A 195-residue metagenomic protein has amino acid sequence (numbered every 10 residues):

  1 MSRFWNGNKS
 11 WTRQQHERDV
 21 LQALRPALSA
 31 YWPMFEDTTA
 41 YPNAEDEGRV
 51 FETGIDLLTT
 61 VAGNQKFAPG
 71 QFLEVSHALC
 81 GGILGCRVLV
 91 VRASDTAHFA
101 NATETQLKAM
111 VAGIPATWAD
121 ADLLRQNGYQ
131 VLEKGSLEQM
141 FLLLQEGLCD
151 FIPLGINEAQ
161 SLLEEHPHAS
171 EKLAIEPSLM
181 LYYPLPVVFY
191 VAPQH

Functional and structural regions predicted by a protein language model:
M1-P69: Extracytoplasmic small-molecule ligand-binding "clamshell" domains of the periplasmic binding protein/Venus flytrap
K9-A27, L89-G128: Bilobed "Venus flytrap"/periplasmic-binding protein-like clamshell domains and structurally analogous long
E36-L57, Q126, E138-E158: Short helices/loops that flank or line small-molecule/ion binding pockets
R49-F51, T59-Q71, I152-K172: A ligand-binding cleft/hinge motif common to bilobed small-molecule-binding domains
G63-K66, T96, T117-A121, N157-Q160 (+1 more regions): Solvent-exposed loop/turn segments at secondary-structure junctions within structured extracellular/periplasmic domains
F72-I83, H168-Y183: Short beta-strand->loop
R87-A102, Y183-H195: A bilobed periplasmic-binding-protein/Venus flytrap-type ligand-binding module shared by bacterial periplasmic
V131-G135: Short acidic-hydrophobic, aromatic-tinged amphipathic segments that line or gate anion-handling sites
